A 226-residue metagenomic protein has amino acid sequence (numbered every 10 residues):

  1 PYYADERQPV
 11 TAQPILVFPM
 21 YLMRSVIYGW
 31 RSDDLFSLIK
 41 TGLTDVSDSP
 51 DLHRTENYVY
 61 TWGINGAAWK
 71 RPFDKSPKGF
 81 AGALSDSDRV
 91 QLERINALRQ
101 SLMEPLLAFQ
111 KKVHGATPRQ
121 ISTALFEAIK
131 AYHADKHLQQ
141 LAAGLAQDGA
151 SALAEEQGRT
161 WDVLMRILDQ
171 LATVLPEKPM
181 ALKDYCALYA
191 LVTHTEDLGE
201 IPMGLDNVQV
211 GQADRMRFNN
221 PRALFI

Functional and structural regions predicted by a protein language model:
P1-I226: Polyanion-engaging groove/track-forming segments
